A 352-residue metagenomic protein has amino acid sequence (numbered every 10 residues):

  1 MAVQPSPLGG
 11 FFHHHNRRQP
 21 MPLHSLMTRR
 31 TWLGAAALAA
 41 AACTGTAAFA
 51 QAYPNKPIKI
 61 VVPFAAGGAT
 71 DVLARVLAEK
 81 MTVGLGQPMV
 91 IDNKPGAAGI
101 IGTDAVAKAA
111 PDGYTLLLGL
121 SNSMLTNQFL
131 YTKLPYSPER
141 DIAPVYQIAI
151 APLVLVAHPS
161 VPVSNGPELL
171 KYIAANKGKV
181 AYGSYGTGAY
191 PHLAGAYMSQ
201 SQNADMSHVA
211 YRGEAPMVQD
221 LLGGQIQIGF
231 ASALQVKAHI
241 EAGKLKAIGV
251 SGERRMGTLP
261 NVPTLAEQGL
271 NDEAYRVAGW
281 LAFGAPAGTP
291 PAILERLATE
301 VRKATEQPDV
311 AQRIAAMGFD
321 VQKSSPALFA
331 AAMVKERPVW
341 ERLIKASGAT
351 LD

Functional and structural regions predicted by a protein language model:
G9, R17-R18, P22, N55-P57 (+2 more regions): An extracytoplasmic/periplasmic, membrane-proximal ligand-sensing/linker region
F11-F12, F49: Aromatic (phenylalanine/tyrosine) cluster motif
T28-L33: N-terminal export leaders
G45-A47: N-terminal signal peptide c-region/cleavage motif recognized by signal peptidases
F49-R140, K179, T187, N203-S232 (+3 more regions): N-terminal (or domain-start) structured segment
K108-Y114, F129-P216, L265, L270 (+1 more regions): Hinge/capping helix and adjacent helix->loop/strand transition within the periplasmic-binding protein
L120-S121, P159, A233-L234, G252-E253 (+1 more regions): Short secondary-structure boundary segments
S137-Q147, D205-V209, Q227, K237-R276 (+1 more regions): Short beta-strand->loop
